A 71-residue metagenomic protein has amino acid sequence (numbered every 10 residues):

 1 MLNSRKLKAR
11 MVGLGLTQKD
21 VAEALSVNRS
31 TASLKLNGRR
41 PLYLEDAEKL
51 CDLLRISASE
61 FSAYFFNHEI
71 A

Functional and structural regions predicted by a protein language model:
M1-L16: A short, Lys/Arg-rich alpha-helix, primarily the initiator
M11, A22, C51: The alpha-helix within a helix-turn-helix
V12, S26, N37-R39, F66: Residue-level detection of the helix-turn-helix DNA-binding "recognition helix"
G13, A32-K35, I56, I70: A structural preference for long, well-packed, hydrophobic secondary-structure segments
L14, E60-A71: Short, charged recognition helix plus adjacent turn of helix-turn-helix-like nucleic-acid-binding domains
L16-L34: Short alpha-helical DNA-recognition segment
R39-K49: Short, basic-rich loop-to-helix N-cap that marks the start of a DNA-contacting helix
E48-D52, S59-S62: Short, charge-rich amphipathic interface segments used for partner binding and complex assembly
